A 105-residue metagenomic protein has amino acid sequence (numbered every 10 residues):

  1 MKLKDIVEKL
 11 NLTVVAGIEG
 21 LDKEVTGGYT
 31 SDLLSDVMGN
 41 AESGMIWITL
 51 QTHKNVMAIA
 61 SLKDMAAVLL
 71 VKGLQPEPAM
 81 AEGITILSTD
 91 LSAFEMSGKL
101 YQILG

Functional and structural regions predicted by a protein language model:
M1-K2, G105: Absolute protein N-terminus
L3-M45: N-terminal first-folded block
D22-K23, L33-I46, L50-G105: Feature captures the catalytic cores and cofactor-binding loops of soluble hydro-lyases/lyases that act on carboxylate
